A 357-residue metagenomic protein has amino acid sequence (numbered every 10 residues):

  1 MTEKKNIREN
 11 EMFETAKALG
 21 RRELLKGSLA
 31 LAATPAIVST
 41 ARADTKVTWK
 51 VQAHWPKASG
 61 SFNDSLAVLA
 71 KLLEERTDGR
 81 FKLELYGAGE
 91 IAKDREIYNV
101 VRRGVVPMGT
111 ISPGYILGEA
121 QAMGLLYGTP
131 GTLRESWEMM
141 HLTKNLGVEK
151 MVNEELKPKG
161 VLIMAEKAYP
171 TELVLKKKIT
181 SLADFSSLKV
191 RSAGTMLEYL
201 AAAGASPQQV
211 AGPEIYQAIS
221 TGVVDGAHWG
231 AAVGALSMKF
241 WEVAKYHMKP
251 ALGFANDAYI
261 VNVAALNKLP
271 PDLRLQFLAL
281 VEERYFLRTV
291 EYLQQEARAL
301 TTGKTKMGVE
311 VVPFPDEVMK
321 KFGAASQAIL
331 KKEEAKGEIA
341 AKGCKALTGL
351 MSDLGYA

Functional and structural regions predicted by a protein language model:
M1-K5: N-terminal acidic, proline/glycine-rich, low-complexity intrinsically disordered segments
R8, F13-V38, R42-E138, G147-A357: N-terminal secretory/targeting leader peptides
L142: Mid-sequence acidic-hydrophobic segments that form the walls of catalytic/ligand-binding cavities or oligomerization
